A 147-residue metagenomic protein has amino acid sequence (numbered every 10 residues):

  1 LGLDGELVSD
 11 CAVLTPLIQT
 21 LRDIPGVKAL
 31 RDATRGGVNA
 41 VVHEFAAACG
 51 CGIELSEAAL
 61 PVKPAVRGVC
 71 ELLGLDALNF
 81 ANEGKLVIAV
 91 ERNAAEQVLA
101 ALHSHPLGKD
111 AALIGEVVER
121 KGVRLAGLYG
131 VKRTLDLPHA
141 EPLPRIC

Functional and structural regions predicted by a protein language model:
L1-L3: Gly-rich Lys/Arg/Thr-decorated short loops/hinges at beta-loop-alpha junctions or inter-strand turns that position
G5-N82: Active-site-proximal betaalpha loop/short-helix elements that scaffold phosphoryl/nucleotidyl transfer chemistry
V38-N39, P64-A65, E96-L99, R120-L125 (+1 more regions): Short active-site-adjacent structural elements
G50, L72, E83-K85, G108-A111 (+1 more regions): Active-site lining segments that contact anionic ligands and/or coordinate catalytic metals
V62-K63, A81-I88, I114-K121: Small/polar glycine-rich anion-binding or flexible loop at a beta-alpha turn
A89-E96: Helix N-cap motif at beta-to-alpha junctions
Q97-L107: Short amphipathic alpha-helices in soluble, non-transmembrane regions that often serve as interface/regulatory elements
H105-C147: Acidic, Ser/Thr/Pro-rich beta/coil linker or hinge segments at domain junctions
